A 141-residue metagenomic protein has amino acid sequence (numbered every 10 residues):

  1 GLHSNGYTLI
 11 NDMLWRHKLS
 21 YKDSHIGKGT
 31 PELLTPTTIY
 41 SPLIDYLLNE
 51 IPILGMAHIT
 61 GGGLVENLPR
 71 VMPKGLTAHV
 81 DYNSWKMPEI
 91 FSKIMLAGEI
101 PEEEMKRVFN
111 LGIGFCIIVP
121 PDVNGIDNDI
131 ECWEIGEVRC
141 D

Functional and structural regions predicted by a protein language model:
G1-Y7: Loop-centered beta-sheet repeat module
H3, D12-D141: Glycine-/charge-enriched secondary-structure boundary and capping motifs
